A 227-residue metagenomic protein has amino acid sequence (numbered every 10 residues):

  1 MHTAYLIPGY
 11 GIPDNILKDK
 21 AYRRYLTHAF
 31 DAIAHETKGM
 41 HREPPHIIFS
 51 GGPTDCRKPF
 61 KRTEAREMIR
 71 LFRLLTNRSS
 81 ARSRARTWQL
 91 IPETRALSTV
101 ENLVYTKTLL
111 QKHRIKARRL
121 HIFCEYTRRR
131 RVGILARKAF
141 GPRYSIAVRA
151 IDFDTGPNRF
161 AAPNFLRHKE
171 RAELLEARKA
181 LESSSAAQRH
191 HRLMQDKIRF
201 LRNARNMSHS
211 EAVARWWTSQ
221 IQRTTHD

Functional and structural regions predicted by a protein language model:
M1-E176: A structural signal for short, hydrophobic/glycine-enriched beta-strand patches
R159-D227: A structured, mid-to-C-terminal "fold-capping" secondary-structure block
